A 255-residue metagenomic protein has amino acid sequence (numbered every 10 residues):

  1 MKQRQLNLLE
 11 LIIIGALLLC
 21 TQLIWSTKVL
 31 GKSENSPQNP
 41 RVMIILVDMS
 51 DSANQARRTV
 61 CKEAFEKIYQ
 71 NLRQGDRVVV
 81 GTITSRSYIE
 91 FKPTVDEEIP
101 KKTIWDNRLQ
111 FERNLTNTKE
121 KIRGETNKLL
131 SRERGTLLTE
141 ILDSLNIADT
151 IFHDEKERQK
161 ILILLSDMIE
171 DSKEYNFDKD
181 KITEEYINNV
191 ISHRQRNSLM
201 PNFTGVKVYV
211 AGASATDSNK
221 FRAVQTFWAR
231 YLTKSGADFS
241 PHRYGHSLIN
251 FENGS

Functional and structural regions predicted by a protein language model:
N7-L11, C20-T59, Q70, F251: Acidic, polar low-complexity linker/tail segments
N39-D106, Q159-I163: Von Willebrand factor
N39-S52, G124-L130, Y209-G212: Acidic/histidine-rich, surface-exposed loop or edge segments in extracytoplasmic proteins
A53-R57, Y88-K92, E170-Y175, D217-R222 (+1 more regions): Extracytoplasmic/secreted cell-surface and envelope-processing proteins
V60-K67, L145-I147, N189-R196: N-terminal post-signal-peptidase region of extra-cytosolic proteins
I104-Q159: Von Willebrand factor
I169-T226: VWA/integrin I-like adhesion module and closely mimicked acidic/polar interface patches used
D217-S255: A cross-kingdom marker for long, charged
